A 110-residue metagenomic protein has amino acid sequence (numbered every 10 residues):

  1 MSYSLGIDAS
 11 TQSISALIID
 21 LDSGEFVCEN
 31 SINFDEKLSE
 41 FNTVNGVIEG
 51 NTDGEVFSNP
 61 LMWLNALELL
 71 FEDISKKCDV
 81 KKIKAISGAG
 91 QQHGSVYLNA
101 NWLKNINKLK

Functional and structural regions predicted by a protein language model:
M1-K110: N-terminal glycine/serine-rich phosphate-binding loop of ATP-dependent small-molecule kinases, especially carbohydrate
